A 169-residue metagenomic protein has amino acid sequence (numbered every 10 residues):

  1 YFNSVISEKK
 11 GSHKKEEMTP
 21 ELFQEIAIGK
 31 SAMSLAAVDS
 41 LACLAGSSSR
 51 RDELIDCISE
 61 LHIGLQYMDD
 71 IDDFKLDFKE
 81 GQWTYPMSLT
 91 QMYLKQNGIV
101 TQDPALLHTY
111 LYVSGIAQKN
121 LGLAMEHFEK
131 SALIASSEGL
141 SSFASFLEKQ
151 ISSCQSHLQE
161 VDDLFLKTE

Functional and structural regions predicted by a protein language model:
Y1-M68, K75-F78, C154-S156: All-alpha helical catalytic cores of prenyl diphosphate-utilizing isoprenoid enzymes
H13, I71-F74, L94-Q96, D163-T168: Juxtamembrane/interface motifs at transmembrane-helix termini
E17-S31, D77-H127: Divalent-cation-assisted or electrostatically stabilized phosphate/pyrophosphate-binding catalytic cores
A42, D73-L76, E80, L106 (+1 more regions): Low-complexity, compositionally biased segments
I99-E169: Catalytic cores of phosphodiester-bond-cleaving enzymes
